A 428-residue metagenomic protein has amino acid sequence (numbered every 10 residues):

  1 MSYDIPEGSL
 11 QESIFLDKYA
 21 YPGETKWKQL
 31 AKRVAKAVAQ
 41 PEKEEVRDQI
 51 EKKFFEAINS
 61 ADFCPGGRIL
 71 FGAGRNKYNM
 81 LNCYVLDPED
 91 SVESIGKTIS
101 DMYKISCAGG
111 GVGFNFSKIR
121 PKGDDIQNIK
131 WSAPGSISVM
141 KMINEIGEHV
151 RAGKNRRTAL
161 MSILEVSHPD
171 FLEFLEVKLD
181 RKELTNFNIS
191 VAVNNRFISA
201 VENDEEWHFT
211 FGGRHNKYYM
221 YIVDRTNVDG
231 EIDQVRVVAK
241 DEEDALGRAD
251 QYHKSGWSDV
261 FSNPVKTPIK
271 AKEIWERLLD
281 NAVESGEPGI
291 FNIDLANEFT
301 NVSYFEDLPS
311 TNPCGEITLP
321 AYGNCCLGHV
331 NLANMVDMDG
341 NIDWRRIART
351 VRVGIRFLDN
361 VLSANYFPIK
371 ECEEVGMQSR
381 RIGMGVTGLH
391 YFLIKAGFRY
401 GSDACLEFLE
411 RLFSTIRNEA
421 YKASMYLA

Functional and structural regions predicted by a protein language model:
M1-A428: Extended catalytic cores of very large enzyme megasubunits
